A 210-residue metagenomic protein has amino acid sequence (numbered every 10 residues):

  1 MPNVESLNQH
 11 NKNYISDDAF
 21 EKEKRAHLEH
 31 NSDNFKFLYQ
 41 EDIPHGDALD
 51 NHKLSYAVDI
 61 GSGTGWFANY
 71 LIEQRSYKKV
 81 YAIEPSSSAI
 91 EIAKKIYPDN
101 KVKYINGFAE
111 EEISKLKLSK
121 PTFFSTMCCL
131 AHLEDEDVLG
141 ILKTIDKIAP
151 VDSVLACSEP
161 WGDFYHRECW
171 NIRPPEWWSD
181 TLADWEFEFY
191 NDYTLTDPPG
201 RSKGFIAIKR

Functional and structural regions predicted by a protein language model:
M1-L54, I60-V102, N106-L116, L133-G140 (+2 more regions): Class I (Rossmann-like) S-adenosyl-L-methionine-dependent methyltransferase catalytic domain, capturing the SAM-binding
S55, T122: Conserved acidic residues
S125: A conserved beta-strand element that flanks and buttresses the S-adenosyl-L-methionine
C128-H132: Short catalytic micro-motifs in class I SAM-dependent methyltransferases
K147-I148: Conserved helix-to-beta-strand junction in the class I
